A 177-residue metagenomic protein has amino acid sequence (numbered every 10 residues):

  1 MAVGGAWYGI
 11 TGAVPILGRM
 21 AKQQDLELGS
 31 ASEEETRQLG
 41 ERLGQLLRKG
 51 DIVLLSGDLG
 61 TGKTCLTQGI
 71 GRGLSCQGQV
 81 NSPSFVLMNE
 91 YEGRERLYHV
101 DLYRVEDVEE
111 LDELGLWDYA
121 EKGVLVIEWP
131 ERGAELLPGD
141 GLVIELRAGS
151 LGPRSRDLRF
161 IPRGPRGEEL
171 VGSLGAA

Functional and structural regions predicted by a protein language model:
L17-L26, W117-A177: Short phosphate-coordinating micro-motif centered on Lys-Gly-acidic
A21-L39: N-terminal pre-Walker A segment at the start of P-loop NTPase domains
V53-L55: Hydrophobic anchor at the beta1->P-loop junction of P-loop NTPases
D58: P-loop (Walker A) phosphate-binding loop of NTP-binding proteins
K63: Conserved lysine of the Walker
Q79-S84, E90-E131: Conserved nucleotide-sensing/catalytic segment adjacent to the nucleotide-binding pocket in NTP-handling enzymes
